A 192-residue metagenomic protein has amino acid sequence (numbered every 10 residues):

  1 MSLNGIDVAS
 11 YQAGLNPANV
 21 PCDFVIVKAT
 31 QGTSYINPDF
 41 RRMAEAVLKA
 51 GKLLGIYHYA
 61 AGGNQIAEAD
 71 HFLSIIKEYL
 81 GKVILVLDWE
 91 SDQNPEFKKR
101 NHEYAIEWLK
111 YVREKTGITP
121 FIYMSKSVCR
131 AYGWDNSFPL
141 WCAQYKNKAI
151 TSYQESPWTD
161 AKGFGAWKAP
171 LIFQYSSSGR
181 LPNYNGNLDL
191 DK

Functional and structural regions predicted by a protein language model:
M1-I118: Substrate-binding cleft of extracellular glycoside hydrolase catalytic domains
M1-N19, D135-K192: Functionally critical loop-and-helix segments that line ligand-binding/catalytic clefts of soluble enzyme domains
S34, G63, C129, A149 (+1 more regions): Flexible, glycine-rich phosphate/dinucleotide-binding loops and adjacent beta-alpha linkers at cofactor/substrate
R41-M43, G63, D70-F72, V128 (+3 more regions): Generic preference for flexible, low-structure residues
I66, F97, Y132-G133, P182-Y184: Short, solvent-exposed polar/charged micro-motifs at secondary-structure junctions
V83-K162: Catalytic domains of cell-wall/extracellular-matrix polysaccharide-remodeling enzymes, centered on de-N-acetylation
